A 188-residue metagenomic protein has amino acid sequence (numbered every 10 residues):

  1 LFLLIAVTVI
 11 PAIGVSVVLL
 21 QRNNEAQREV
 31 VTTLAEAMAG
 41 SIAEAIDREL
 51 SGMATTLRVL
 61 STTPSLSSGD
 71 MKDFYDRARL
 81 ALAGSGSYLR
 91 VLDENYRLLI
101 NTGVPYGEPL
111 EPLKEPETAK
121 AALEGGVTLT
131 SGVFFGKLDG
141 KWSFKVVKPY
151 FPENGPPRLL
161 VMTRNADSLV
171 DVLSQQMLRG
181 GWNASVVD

Functional and structural regions predicted by a protein language model:
L1-E25: Extreme N-terminal signal-anchor transmembrane helix of membrane signaling/transducer proteins, especially in bacteria
T8, A37-M38, L178-R179: PAS/LOV and related PAS-like sensory modules
V9, V18, V30, L34 (+1 more regions): Generic alpha-helical secondary structure signal
N23-A35, I46: Juxtamembrane amphipathic/coiled-coil helical coupling segments that flank and transmit signals to/from transmembrane
E36-D73, L92-Y106, N154-G155, A166-D167: Extracellular/periplasmic ligand-binding regions of membrane signal-transduction receptors
D47, S61-S68, A78-G86, L123 (+2 more regions): Short regulatory alpha-helical segment in sensory/regulatory domains of signaling proteins that mediates
L57, G86-V91, W182-V186: Short, hydrophobic-rich beta-strand element in sensory/regulatory alpha-beta domains
A83-R90, E94-Q175: Extracytoplasmic/periplasmic ligand-binding sensor regions of membrane-associated signaling proteins
